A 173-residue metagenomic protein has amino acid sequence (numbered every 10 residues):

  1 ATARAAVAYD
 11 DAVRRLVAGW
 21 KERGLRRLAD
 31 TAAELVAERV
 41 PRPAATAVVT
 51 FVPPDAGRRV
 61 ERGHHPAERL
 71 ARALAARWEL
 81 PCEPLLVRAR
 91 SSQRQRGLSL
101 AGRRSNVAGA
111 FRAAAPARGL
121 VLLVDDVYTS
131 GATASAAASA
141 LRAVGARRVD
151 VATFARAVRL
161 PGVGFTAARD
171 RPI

Functional and structural regions predicted by a protein language model:
A1-V124, S130-I173: Conserved PRPP/pyrophosphate-binding segment of the phosphoribosyltransferase/PRPP-pathway fold
